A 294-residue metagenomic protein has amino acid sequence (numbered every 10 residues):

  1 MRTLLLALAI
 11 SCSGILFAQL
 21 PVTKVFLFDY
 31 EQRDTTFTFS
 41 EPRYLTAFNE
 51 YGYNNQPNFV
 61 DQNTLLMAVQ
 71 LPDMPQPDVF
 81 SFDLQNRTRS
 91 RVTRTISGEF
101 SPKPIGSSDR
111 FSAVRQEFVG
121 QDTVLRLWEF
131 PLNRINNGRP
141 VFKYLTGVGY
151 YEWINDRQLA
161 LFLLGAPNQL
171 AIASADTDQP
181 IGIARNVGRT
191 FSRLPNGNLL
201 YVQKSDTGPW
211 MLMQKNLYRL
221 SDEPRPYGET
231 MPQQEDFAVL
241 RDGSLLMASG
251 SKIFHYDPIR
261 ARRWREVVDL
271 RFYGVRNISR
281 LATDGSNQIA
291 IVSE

Functional and structural regions predicted by a protein language model:
M1-R2, L20: N-terminal hydrophobic targeting signals that begin at the initiator methionine
T3-C12: Sec-dependent N-terminal signal peptides
A18-E294: Sequence signature of WD/YWTD-type beta-propeller architectures
